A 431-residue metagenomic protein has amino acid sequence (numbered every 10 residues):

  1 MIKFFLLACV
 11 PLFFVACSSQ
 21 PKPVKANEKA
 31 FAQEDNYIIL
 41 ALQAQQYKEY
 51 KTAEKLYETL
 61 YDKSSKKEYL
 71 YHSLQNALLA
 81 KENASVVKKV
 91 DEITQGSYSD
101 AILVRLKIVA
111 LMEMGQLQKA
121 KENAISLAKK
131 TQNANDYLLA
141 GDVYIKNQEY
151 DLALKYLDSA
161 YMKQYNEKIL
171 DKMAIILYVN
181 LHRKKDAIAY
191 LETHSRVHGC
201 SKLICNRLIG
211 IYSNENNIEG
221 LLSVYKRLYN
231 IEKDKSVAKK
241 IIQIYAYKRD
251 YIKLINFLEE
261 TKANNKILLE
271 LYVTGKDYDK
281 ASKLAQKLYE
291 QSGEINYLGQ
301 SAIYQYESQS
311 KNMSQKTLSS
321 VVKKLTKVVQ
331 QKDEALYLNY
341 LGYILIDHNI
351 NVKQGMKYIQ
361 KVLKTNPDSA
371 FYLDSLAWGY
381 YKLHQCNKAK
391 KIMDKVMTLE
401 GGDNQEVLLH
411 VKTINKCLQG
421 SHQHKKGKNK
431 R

Functional and structural regions predicted by a protein language model:
L7-F13: Bacterial N-terminal signal peptides
F13-I102, E122, N415-R431: N-terminal leader/linker segments that initiate helical-solenoid repeat arrays
K25, A53-E58, N83-Q95, L117-K129 (+9 more regions): Alpha-helical repeat scaffolds
A32, S65-K67, Y98-S99, Q132-A134 (+8 more regions): Short coil loop/turn residues that delineate tetratricopeptide repeat
I38-I39, E68-S73, A101-V109, N135-D142 (+8 more regions): Alpha-solenoid helical repeat scaffolds
A44, A77-L78, L111, Y144 (+9 more regions): Residue at a conserved register position within TPR or TPR-like alpha-solenoid repeats
Y47, A80, M114, N147 (+9 more regions): Structural motif corresponding to the intra-repeat A-B loop/turn of tetratricopeptide repeats
I303-K316, K323-F371, S375-L383: Alpha-helical adaptor scaffolds
